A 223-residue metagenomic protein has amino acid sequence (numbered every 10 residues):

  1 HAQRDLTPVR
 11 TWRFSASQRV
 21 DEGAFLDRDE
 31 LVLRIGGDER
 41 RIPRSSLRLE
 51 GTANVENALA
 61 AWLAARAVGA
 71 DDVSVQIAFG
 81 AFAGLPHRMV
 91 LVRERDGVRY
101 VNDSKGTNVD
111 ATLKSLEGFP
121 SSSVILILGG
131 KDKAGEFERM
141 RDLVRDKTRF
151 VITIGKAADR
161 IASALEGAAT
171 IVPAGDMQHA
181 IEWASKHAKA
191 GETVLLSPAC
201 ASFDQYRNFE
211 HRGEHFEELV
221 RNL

Functional and structural regions predicted by a protein language model:
H1-Y100, A162, E217: Acidic, Mg2+-coordinating active-site environments of NTP-dependent enzymes
A60, A64-V73, I77-H87, L91-L223: ATP-dependent carboxylate-amine ligase
